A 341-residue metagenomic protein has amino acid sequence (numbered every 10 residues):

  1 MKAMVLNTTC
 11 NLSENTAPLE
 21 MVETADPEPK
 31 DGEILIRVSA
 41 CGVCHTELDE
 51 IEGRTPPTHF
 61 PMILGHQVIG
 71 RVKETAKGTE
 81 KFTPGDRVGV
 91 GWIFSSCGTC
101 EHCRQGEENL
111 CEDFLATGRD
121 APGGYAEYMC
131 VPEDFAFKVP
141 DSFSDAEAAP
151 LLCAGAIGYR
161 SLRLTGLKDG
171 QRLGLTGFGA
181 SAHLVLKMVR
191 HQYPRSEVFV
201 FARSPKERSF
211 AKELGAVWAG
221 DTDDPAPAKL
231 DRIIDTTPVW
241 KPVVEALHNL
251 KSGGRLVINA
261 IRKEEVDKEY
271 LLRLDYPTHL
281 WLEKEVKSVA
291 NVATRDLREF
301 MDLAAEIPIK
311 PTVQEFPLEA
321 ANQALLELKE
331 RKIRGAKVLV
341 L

Functional and structural regions predicted by a protein language model:
A25-C41, R54-E101, F135, P140-S142: Glycine-rich beta-strand-centered segment in the early N-terminal region that forms part of a ligand/cofactor-binding
C44, F82, I93-F137: Cysteine-cluster motifs in flexible loop/terminal segments that predominantly coordinate metals
D134, D141-P227: Mid-domain Rossmann-like dinucleotide-binding core that forms the NAD(H)/NADP(H) cofactor-binding site
A202, T294-L341: C-terminal hydrophobic helical "lid"/dimerization subdomain of Rossmann-like NAD(P)H-dependent oxidoreductases
L230-T236: Short SAM/SAH-binding signature in class I
W240-K310, L341: Glycine-rich phosphate-binding loop and adjacent beta-alpha segment of Rossmann(oid) nucleotide-cofactor-binding
